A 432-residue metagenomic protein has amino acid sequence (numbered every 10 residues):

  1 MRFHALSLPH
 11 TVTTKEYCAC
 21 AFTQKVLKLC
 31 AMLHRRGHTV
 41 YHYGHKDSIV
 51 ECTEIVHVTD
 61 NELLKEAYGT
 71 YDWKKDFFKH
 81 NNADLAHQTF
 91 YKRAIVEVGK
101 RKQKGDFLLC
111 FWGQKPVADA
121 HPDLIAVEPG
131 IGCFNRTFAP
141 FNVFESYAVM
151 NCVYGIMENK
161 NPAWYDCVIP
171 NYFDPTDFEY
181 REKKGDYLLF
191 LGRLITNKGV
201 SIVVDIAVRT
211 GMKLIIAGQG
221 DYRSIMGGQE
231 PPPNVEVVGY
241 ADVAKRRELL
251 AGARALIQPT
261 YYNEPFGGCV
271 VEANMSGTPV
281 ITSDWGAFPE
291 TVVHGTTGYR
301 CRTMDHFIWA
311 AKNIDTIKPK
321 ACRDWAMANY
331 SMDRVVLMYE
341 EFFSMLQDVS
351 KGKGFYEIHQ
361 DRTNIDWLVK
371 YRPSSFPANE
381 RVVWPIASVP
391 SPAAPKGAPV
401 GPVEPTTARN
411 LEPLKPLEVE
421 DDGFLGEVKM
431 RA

Functional and structural regions predicted by a protein language model:
M1-A387, G397, G401, G423-A432: Catalytic cores of nucleotide-sugar-dependent glycosyltransferases that transfer UDP/GDP/TDP-activated
A387-D421: Acidic, proline-/serine-/threonine-rich low-complexity intrinsically disordered repeat tracts
